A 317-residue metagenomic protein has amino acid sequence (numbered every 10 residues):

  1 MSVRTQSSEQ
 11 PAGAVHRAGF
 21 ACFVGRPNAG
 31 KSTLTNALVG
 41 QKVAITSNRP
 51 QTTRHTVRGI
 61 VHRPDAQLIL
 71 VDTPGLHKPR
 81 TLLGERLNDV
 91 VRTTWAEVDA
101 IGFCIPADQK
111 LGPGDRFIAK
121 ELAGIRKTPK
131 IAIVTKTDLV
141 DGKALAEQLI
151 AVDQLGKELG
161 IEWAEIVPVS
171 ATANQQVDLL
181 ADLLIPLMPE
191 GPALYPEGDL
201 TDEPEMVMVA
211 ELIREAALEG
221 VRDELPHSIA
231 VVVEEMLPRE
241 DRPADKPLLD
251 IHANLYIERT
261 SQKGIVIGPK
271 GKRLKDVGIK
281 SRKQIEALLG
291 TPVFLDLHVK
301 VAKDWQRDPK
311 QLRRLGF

Functional and structural regions predicted by a protein language model:
S2-A100, I105: Conserved G1/Walker A P-loop phosphate-binding module
G30, Q176, R273: Conserved glycine(s) of the Walker
Q41, I60-P64, P79, T94-I101 (+7 more regions): Conserved, well-folded catalytic cores of nucleic-acid-processing and energy-transducing macromolecular machines
T53, L76-K78, K110-L111, V140-D141 (+1 more regions): Catalytic P-loop NTPase motifs of RecA-like helicase/translocase cores
W95-F117, R126-A146: Conserved Switch II/interswitch segment of TRAFAC-class P-loop GTPases
G112-G124, V233-R239: Amphipathic helical hotspot of TIR/SEFIR-family domains
T128-I131, D138-T201: Canonical P-loop GTPase G-domain recognition
E205-F317: P-loop NTP-binding site
